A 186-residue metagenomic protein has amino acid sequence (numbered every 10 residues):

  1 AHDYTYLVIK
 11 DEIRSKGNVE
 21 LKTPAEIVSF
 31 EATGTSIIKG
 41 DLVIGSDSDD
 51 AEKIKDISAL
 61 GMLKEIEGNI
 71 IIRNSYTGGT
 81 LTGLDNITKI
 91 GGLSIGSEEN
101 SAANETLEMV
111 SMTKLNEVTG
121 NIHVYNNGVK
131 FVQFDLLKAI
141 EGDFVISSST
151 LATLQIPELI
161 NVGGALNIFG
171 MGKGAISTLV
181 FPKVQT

Functional and structural regions predicted by a protein language model:
D3-I9, I13-E26, I38-K55, A59 (+3 more regions): Concave beta-strand-loop units of leucine-rich repeat
S29-T33: N-terminal helix-cap/turn-to-beta initiation motif at the start of protein domains
